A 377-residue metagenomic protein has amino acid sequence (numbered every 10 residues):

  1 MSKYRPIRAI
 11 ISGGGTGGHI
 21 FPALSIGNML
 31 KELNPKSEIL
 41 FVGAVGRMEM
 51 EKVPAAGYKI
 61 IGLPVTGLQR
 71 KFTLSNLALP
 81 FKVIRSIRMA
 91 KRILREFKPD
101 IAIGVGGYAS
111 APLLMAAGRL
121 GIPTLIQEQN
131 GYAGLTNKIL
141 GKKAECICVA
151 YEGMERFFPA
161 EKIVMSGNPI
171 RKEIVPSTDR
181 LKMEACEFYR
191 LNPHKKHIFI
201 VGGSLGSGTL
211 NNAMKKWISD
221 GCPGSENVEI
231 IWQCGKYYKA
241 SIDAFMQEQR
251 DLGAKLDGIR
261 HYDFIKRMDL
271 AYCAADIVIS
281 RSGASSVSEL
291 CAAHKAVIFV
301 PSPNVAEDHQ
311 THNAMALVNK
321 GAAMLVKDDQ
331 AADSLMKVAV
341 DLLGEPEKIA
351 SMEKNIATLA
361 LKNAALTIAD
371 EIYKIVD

Functional and structural regions predicted by a protein language model:
P6-G14, K36-K82, K236-Y238, K327-D329: Conserved nucleotide-sugar phosphate-binding/catalytic loop shared by glycosyltransferases and other
R47, A56, R180-V278, T311-A314 (+2 more regions): Donor-nucleotide binding loops and adjacent catalytic segments primarily of GT-B fold Leloir glycosyltransferases
M48, K59, G118-L191: Active-site-proximal region of nucleotide-activated glycan assembly enzymes, centered on histidine/acidic-rich loops
F72-I101: An amphipathic, basic-hydrophobic alpha-helix
K91-A102, S110-L125, K138-K143: Glycosyltransferases and closely related glycan-assembly transferases that use nucleotide-activated donors
P99-I101, I265, D269-S286, K295-A296: Acidic donor-binding loop of glycosyltransferase active sites
K348-K362: A short, well-ordered alpha-helix in the C-terminal region of glycosyltransferases
L361-D377: C-terminal alpha-helical cap of glycosyltransferases
